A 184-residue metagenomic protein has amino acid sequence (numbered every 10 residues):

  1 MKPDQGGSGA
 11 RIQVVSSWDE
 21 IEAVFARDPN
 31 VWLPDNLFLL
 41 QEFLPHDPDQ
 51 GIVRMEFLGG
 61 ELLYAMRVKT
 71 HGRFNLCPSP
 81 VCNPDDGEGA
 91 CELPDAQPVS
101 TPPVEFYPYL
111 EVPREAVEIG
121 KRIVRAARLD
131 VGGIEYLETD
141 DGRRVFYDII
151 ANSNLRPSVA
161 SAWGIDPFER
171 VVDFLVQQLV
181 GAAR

Functional and structural regions predicted by a protein language model:
M1-R11: A conserved helix-loop-beta module that forms one wall/lid of the active-site cleft in ATP-utilizing catalytic domains
G6, G60, T139-G142: Short strand-connecting beta-turns/loops that link adjacent beta-strands
A10-V124: Phosphate-binding site of ATP-dependent enzymes
D49, D130-V131: Residues that act as N-cap/strand-start positions at coil-to-secondary-structure junctions
L110-E115, V124-L129, E138-R184: C-terminal active-site "lid" helix and adjoining low-complexity regulatory extension at the edge of ATP-using catalytic
I134-Y136: Hydrophobic residue at the +6 position relative to the catalytic HRD Asp in the kinase catalytic loop
